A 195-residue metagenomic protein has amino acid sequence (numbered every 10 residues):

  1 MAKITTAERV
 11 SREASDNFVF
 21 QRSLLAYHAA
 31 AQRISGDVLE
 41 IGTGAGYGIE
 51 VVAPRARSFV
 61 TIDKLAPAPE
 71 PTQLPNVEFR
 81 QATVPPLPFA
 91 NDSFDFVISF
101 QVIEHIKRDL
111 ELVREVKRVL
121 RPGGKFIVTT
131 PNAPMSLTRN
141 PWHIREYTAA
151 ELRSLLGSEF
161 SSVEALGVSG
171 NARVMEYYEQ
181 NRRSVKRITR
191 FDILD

Functional and structural regions predicted by a protein language model:
M1-A90, F96-F100, L110-V113, A149 (+2 more regions): Conserved N-terminal segment of class I S-adenosyl-L-methionine
I4, S154, G167-D195: A C-terminal cap/extension of S-adenosyl-L-methionine-dependent methyltransferases that defines the acceptor-substrate
V52, V116, L156: Class I S-adenosylmethionine-dependent transferase superfamily signal
Q101-H105: A short His-aromatic
L110-P122: A short glycine-rich, Lys/Arg-flanked "PGG" loop and its adjoining helix->strand segment in the class I
G124-T130: Conserved beta-strand signature within the Rossmann-like core of class I S-adenosyl-L-methionine
P131-S136, E146, G167-R173: Short "lid" loop at the C-terminus of a central beta-strand within the Rossmann-like core of SAM-dependent
S136-S154: Acceptor-substrate binding/catalytic loop of class I
